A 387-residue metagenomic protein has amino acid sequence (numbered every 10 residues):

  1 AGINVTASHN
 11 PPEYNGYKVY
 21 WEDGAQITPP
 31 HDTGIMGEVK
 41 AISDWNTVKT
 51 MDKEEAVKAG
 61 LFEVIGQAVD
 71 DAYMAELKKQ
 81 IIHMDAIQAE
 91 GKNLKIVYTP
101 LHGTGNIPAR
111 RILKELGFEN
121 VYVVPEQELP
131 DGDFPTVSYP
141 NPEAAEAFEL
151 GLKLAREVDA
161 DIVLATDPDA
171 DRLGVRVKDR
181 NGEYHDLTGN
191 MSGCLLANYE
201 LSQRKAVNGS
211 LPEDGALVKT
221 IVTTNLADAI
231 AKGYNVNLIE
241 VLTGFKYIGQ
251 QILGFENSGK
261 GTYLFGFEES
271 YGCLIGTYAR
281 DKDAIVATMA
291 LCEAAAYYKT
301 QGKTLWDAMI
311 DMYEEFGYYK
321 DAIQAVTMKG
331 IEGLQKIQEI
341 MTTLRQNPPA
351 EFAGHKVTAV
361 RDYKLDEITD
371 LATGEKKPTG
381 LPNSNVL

Functional and structural regions predicted by a protein language model:
A1-S43, T47, N141-A165, A170 (+5 more regions): Phosphate/diphosphate-binding loops
G2-T6, Y20-E22, V97, L101 (+10 more regions): Generic beta-strand/beta-sheet core signal
E13-N15, I107-P108, G174-V175, D228-A229 (+1 more regions): Short glycine-/acidic-enriched loop or helix-start segments at secondary-structure transitions that form or flank
N15-E149, K153-A155: Gly/Ser/Thr-enriched, mixed-charge loops and adjacent short helices that form phosphate/oxyanion-binding elements
I27, D179-K205: Cysteine protease catalytic core and zymogen-processing segment of caspase-like enzymes
P30, G34, A68-A72, E76 (+15 more regions): Generic recognition of stable, solvent-exposed alpha-helical segments in well-folded globular domains
L116-G117, R180, Y234: Short, structured coil segments at secondary-structure junctions
R156, A160-I162, E183-H185, Q203-L387: Phosphate-binding and adjacent anionic-ligand microenvironments
